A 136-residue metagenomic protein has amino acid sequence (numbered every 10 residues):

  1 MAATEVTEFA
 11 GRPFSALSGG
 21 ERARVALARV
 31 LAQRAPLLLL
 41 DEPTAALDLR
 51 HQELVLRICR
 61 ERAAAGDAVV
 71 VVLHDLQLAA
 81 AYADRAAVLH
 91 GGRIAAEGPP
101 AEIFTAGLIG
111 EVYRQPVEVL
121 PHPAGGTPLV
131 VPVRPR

Functional and structural regions predicted by a protein language model:
M1-F9: Conserved ABC ATPase "signature" region
P13-L17, E21: Conserved ABC ATPase signature
L38-E42: Catalytic Walker B motif of ABC-type/P-loop ATPase nucleotide-binding domains
Q52-A65: Helical segment within the ABC ATPase nucleotide-binding domain
L73-H74: H-loop/switch region of ABC-family ATPase nucleotide-binding domains
V112-R136: ABC ATPase nucleotide-binding domains
